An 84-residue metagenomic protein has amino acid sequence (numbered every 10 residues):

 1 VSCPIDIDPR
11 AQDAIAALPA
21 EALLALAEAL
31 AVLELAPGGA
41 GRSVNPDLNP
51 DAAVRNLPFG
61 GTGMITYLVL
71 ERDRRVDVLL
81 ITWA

Functional and structural regions predicted by a protein language model:
V1-M64, V69-A84: Basic, Lys/Arg-enriched alpha-helical interface segments
